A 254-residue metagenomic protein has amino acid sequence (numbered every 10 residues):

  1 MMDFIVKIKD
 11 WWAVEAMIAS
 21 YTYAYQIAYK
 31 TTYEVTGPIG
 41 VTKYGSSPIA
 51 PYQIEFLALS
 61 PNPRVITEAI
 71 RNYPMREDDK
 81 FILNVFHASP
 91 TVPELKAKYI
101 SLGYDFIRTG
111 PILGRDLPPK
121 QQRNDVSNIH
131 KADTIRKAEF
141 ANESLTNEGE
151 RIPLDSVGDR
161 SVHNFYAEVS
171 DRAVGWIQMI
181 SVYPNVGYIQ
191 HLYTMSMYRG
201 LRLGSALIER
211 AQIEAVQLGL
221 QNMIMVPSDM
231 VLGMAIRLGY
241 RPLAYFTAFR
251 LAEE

Functional and structural regions predicted by a protein language model:
M1-D78, P90-V92, K96: N-terminal charged segments
I27-E34, E77-K80, T91, I107 (+2 more regions): A short helix-loop-beta-strand connector motif used in the catalytic cores of GNAT acetyltransferases and, in some
T42-E55, I107, S181-Q190, R199: A conserved beta-turn-beta hairpin within the catalytic core of GNAT-like acetyltransferases that forms part
P61-K131, M225-P227, F249-L251: Acyl-donor-binding surface of acyltransferase catalytic domains
N62-R71, T194, G200-I213, Q217: Conserved acetyl-CoA-binding loop-helix of GNAT-fold acetyltransferases
P90-F106, S205, Q217, D229-F246: Conserved active-site alpha-helix within GNAT-family acetyltransferase domains
R108, A173-G175, A244: A structural microfeature
E148-M195: A conserved beta-strand-loop-helix scaffold within acyl/acetyltransferase catalytic domains
